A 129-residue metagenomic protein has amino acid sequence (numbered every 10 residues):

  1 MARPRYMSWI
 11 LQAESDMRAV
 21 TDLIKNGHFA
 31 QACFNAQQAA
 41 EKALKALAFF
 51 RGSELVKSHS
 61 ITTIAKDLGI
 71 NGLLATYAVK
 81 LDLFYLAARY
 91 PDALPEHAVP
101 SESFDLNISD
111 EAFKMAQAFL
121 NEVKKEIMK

Functional and structural regions predicted by a protein language model:
M1-K129: Terminal alpha-helical segments
